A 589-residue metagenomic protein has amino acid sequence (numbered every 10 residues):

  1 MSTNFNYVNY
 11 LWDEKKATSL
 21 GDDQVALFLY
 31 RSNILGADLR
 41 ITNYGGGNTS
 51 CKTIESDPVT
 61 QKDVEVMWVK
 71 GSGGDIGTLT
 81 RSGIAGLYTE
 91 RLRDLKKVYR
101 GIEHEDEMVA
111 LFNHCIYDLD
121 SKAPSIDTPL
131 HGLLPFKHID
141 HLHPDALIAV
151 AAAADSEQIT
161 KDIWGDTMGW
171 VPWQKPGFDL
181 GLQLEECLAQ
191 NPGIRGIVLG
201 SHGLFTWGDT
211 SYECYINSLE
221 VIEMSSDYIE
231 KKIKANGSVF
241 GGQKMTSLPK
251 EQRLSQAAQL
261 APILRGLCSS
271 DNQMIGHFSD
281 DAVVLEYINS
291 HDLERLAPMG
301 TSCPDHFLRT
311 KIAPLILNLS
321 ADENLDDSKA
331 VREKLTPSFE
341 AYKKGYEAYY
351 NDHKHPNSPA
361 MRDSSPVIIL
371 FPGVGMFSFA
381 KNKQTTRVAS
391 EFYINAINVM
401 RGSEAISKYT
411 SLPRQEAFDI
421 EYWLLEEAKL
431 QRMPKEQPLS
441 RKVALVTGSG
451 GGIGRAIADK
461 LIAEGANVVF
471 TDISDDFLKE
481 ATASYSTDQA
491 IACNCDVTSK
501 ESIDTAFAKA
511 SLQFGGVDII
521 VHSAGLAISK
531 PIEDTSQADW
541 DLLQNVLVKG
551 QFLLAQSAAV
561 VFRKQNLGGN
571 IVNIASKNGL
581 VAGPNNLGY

Functional and structural regions predicted by a protein language model:
M1-A444, A456: Glycine-rich flexible loops
K442-N467: Canonical Rossmann dinucleotide-binding motif of NAD(H)/NADP(H)-dependent dehydrogenases/reductases, specifically
A466-E480: Conserved glycine-rich Rossmann-like NAD(P)H-binding loop of the short-chain dehydrogenase/reductase
P531-I532, D539-D541: Substrate-binding pocket helix/loop in short-chain dehydrogenase/reductase
T535, A582-Y589: Active-site loop-to-helix junction immediately N-terminal to the catalytic Tyr of the SDR YXXXK motif in Rossmann-fold
A555-Q556: A short, exposed helix-loop element centered on a Lys and neighboring polar residues
S576: Residue(s) in the substrate-gating loop at a strand-loop-helix junction that position the organic substrate next
